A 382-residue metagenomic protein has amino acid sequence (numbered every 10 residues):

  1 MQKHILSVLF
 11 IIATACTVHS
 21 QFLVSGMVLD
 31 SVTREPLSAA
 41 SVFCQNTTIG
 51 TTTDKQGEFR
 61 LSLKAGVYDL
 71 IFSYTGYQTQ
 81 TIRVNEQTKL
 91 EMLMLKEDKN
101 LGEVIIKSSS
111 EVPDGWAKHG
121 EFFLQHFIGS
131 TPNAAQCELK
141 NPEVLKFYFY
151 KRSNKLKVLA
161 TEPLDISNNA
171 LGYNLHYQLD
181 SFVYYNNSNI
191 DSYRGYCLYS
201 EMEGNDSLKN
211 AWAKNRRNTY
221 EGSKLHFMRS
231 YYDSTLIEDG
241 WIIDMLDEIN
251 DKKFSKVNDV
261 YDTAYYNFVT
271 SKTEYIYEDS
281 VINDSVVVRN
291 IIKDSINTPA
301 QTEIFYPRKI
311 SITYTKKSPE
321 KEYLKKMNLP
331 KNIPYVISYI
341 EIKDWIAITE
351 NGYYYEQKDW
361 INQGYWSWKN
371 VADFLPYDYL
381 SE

Functional and structural regions predicted by a protein language model:
M1-M27, V42: Bacterial Sec-dependent N-terminal signal peptides
V24, V32-N46, A65: Short, ordered, surface-exposed loop/turn motifs in non-cytosolic proteins
V24-D30, G57-F59, M92, V104: A short, amphipathic beta-strand motif
C44, I71-I82: A short, solvent-exposed loop/turn motif at the edges and junctions of modular extracellular/periplasmic domains
T47-E58: Short, acidic Ser/Thr/Gly-rich low-complexity loop/linker segments typical of extracellular and cell-surface proteins
T51, Q78-L90, L95-E97: Structured interaction patches on ligand/partner-binding surfaces of diverse proteins
G66-L70: Exposed beta-strand face motif in extracellular beta-rich ectodomains
L90, M94-E382: Surface-exposed, low-complexity/disordered segments and acidic/polar micro-motifs at processing/linker regions
